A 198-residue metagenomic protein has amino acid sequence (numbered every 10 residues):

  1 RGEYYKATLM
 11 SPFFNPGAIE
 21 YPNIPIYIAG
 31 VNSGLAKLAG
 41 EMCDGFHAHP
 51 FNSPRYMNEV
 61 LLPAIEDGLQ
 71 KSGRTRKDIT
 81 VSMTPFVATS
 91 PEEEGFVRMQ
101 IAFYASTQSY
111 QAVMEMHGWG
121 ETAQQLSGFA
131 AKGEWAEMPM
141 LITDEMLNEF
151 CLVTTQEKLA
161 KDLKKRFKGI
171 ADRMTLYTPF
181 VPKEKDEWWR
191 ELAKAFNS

Functional and structural regions predicted by a protein language model:
R1-S198: Active-site-adjacent structural elements that line small-molecule/cofactor binding pockets in enzymes
